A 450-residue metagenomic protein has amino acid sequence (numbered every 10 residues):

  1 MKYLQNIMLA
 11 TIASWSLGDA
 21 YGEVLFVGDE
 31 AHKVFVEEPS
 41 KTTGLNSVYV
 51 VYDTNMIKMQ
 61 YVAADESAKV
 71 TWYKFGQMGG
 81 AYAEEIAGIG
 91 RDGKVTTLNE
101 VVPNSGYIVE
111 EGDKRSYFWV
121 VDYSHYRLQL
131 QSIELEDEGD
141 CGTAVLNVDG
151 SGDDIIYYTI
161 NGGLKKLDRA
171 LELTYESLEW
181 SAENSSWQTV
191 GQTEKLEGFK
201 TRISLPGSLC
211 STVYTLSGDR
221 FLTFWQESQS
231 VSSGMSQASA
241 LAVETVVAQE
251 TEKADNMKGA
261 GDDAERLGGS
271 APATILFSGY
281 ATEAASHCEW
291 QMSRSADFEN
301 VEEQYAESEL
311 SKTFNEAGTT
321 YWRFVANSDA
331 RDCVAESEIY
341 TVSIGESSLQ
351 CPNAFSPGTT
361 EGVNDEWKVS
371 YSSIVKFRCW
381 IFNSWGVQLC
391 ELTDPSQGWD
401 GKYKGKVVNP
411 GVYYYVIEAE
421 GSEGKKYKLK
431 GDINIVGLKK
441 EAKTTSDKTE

Functional and structural regions predicted by a protein language model:
M1-G28, E450: Bacterial Sec-dependent N-terminal signal peptides
D29-E30, T43-L45, Y49-D65, E138-I155 (+3 more regions): Short coil/turn motif common to extracellular beta-sandwich-like domains
V62-V70, G150-D154, L164-K165, A281-H287 (+2 more regions): Short proline/glycine-enriched turn/loop motifs at strand-loop junctions of beta-rich domains
V70, Y158, L178, H287-M292 (+1 more regions): Short beta-strand elements bearing conserved aromatic residues within extracellular beta-rich modules
I86-S105, S186-V213, Q304-Y321, G398: Solvent-exposed segments in extracellular or luminal domains encompassing
E111, G218, A326, I417-A419: Conserved structural position at the C-terminal beta-strand of extracellular beta-sandwich adhesion modules
T201-N353: Short, compositionally biased serine/threonine- and acidic-rich segments at solvent-exposed termini, linkers, or domain
P272-G279, N315-A317, D329, Y340-E450: Short loop/turn motifs at secondary-structure boundaries
